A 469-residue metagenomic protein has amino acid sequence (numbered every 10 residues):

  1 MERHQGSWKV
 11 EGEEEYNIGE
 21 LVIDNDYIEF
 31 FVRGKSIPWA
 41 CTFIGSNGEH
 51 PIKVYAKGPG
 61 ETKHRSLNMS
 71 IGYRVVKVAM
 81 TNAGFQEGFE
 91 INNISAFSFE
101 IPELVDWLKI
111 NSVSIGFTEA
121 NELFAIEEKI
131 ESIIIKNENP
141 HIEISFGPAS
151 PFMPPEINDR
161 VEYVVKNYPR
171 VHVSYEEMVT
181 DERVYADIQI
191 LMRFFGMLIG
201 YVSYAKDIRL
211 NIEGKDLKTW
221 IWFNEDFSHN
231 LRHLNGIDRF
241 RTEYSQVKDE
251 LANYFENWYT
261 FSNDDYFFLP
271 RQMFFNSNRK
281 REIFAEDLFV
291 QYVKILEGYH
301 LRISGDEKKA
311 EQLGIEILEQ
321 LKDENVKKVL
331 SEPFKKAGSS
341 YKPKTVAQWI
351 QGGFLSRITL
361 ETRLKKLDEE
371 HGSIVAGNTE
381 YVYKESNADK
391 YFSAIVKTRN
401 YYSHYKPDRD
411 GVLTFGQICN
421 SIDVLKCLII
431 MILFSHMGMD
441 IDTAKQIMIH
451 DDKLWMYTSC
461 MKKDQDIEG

Functional and structural regions predicted by a protein language model:
M1-Q5, K9-Q272, R279-I283, F415-Q465: Charged, non-catalytic interaction/linker regions at domain boundaries that couple catalytic cores to substrate
H233-G469: Amphipathic, oligomerization/interface secondary-structure segments
